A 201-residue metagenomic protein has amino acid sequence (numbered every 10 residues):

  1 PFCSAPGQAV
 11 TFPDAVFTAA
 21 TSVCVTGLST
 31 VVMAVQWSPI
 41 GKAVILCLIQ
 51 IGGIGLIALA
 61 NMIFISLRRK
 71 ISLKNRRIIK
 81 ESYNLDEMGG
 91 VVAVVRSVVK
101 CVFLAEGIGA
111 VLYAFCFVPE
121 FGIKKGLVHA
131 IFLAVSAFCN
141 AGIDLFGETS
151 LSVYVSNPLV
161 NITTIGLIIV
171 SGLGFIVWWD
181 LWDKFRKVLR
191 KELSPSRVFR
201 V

Functional and structural regions predicted by a protein language model:
P1-V201: Membrane-proximal intracellular helices of multi-pass ion channels
